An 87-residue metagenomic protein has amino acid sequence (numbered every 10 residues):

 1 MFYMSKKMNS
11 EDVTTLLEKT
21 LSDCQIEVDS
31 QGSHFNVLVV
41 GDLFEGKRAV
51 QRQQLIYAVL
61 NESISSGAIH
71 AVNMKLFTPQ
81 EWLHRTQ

Functional and structural regions predicted by a protein language model:
F2-Q87: N-terminal, polar/charged subdomain of small-to-medium soluble alpha/beta proteins
